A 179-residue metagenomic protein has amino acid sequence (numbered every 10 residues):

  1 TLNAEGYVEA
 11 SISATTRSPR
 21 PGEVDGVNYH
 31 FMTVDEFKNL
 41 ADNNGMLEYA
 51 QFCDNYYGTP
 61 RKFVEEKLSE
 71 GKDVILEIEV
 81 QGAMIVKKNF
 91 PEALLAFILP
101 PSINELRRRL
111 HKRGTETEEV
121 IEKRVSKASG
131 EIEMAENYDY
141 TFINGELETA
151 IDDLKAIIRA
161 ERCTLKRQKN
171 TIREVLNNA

Functional and structural regions predicted by a protein language model:
N3-P19: Short beta-strand-centered segment that lines the nucleotide-binding/catalytic pocket of NTP-utilizing
V8, F90-L94, E136-Y138: Short glycine-/polar-rich loops that comprise or flank the Walker A/P-loop and associated switch/sensor motifs
T15-P19, V80-G82, P100-E105, L147-T149: Conserved nucleotide-binding/hydrolysis micro-motifs of P-loop NTPases
T15-V74, Q81-M84: ATP-dependent small-molecule kinase phosphotransfer cores that center on conserved nucleotide phosphate-binding segments
N43-L47, R109-E116, I157-A160: Conserved AAA+ ATPase "sensor/coupling" helix adjacent to the nucleotide-binding pocket
V74-E79, K88-R113, N144: Conserved phosphate-donor/acceptor-positioning beta-strand/loop module used by diverse small-molecule
A93, E105, K112-E133, G145-T149: Ras-like small GTPase catalytic G-domain
T115, G130-A179: NTP-dependent small-molecule kinase module
